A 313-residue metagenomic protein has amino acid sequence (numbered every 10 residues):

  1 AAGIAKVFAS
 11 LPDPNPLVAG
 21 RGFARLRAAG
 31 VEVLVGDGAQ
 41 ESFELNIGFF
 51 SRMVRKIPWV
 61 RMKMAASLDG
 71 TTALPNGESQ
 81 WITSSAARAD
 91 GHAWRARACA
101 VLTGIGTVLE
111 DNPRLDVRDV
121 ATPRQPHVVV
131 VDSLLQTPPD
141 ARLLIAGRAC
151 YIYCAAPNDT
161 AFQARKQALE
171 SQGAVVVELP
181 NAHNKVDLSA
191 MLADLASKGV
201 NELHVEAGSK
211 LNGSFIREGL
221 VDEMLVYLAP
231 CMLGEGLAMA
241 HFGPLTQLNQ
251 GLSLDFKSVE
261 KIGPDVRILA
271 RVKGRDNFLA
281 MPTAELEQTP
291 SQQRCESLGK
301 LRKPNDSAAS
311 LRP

Functional and structural regions predicted by a protein language model:
A1-F43: Active-site loop-to-helix "anion-binding N-cap" substructures in soluble metabolic enzymes
F8, A19-A24, P58-P313: Enzymes that bind and transform nitrogen-containing heteroaromatic metabolites
L11, N46, N76: Short, flexible helix/strand-to-coil boundary loops that buttress conserved ligand/catalytic motifs in alpha/beta
F23, D37-S67: Proteins enriched for Cys/Gly/acidic motifs involved in redox and nucleic-acid/cofactor modification
